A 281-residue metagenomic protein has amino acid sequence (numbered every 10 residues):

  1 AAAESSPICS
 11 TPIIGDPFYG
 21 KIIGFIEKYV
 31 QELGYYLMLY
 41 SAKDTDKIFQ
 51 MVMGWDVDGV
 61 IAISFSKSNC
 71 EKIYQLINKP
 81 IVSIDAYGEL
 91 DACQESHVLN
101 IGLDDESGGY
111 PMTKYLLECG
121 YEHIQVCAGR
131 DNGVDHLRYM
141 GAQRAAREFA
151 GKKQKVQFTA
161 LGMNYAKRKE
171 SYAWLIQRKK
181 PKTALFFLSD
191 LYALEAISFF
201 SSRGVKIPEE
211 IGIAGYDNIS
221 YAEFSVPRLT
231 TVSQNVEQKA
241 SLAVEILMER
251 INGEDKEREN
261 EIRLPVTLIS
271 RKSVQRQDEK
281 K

Functional and structural regions predicted by a protein language model:
A1-K114, I176-Q177: Alpha-helical recognition/docking segments in bacterial nutrient-uptake and carbohydrate-utilization systems
I14-E32, G108-M112, G133-K152, Y192-E195 (+1 more regions): Short, solvent-exposed amphipathic alpha-helices that sit in or adjacent to ligand/effector-binding or catalytic
Y29-S41, H123-V126, Q143-A166: Short beta-strand elements in bilobed, periplasmic/extracellular small-molecule ligand-binding domains
V57-S64, Q125-A128, F158, K179-D190 (+1 more regions): Periplasmic-binding protein-like
I61, V82, L99-I101, Q125-C127 (+4 more regions): Hydrophobic/aromatic beta-strand patches that form the interior of the parallel beta-sheet core in alpha/beta enzyme
V98-V126, R144, Y165-A173, A193 (+1 more regions): Hydrophobic alpha-helical segments within soluble ligand-binding/sensing domains
Y110-A150, K256-V274: An alpha-beta-alpha
K169-K281: Flexible loop/turn connectors
